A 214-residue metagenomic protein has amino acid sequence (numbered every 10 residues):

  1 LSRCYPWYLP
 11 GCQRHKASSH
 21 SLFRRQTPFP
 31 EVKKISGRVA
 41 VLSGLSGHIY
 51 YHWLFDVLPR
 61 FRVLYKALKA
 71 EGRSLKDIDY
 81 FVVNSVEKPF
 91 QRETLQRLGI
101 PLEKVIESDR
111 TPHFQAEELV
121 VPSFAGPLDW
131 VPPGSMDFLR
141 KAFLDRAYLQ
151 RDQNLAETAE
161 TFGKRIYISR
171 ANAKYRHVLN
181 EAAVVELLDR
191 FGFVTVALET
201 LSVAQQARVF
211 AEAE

Functional and structural regions predicted by a protein language model:
L1-E214: The feature primarily captures lumenal catalytic ectodomains of type II secretory-pathway glycosyltransferases
